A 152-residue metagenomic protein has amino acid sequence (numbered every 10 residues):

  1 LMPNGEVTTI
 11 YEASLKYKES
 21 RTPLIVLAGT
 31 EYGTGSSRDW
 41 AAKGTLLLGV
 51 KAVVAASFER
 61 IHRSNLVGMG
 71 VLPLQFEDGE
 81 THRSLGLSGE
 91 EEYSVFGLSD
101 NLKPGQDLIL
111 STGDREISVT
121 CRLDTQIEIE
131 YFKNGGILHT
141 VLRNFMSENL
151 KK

Functional and structural regions predicted by a protein language model:
L1-K152: Fe-S-dependent hydro-lyases/dehydratases of central metabolism
